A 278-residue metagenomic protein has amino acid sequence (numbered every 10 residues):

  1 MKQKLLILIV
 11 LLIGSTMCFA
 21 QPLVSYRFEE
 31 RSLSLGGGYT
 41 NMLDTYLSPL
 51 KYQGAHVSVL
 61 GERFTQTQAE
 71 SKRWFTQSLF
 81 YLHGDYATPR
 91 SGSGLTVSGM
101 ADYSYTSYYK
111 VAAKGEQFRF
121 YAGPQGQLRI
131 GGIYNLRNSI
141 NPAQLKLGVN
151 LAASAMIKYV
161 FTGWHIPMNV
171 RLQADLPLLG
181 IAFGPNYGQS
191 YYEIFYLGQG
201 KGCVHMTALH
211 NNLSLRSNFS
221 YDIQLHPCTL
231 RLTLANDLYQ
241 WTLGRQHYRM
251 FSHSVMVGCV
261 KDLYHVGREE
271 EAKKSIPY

Functional and structural regions predicted by a protein language model:
A20-R73, I276-Y278: Short glycine/proline- and aromatic-enriched beta-strand/turn motifs that initiate or cap beta-hairpins
P22-E29, Q66-F75, K110-F120, T162-N169 (+2 more regions): Short loop/turn motifs that connect adjacent beta-strands in outer-membrane beta-barrel proteins
E29, K51-L60, S93-Y103, F118 (+3 more regions): Residues that define the transmembrane beta-barrel architecture of outer-membrane proteins
R31-N41, T76-G84, A122-G132, I157 (+2 more regions): Transmembrane beta-barrel strands of outer-membrane/channel proteins
L43-Y52, D85-L95, N138-Q144, C203-T207 (+2 more regions): Extracellular loop and loop/strand-boundary signature of outer-membrane beta-barrel proteins
V59-Q68, A101-Y109, P124, L151-Y159 (+3 more regions): Residues on the lipid-exposed face of transmembrane beta-strands in outer-membrane beta-barrel proteins
I140-P227: Outer-membrane beta-barrel transmembrane domain signature
Q173-D175, F183-P185, K201, H205 (+1 more regions): Predominantly the C-terminal beta-signal and adjacent terminal strand-loop region of outer-membrane beta-barrel
